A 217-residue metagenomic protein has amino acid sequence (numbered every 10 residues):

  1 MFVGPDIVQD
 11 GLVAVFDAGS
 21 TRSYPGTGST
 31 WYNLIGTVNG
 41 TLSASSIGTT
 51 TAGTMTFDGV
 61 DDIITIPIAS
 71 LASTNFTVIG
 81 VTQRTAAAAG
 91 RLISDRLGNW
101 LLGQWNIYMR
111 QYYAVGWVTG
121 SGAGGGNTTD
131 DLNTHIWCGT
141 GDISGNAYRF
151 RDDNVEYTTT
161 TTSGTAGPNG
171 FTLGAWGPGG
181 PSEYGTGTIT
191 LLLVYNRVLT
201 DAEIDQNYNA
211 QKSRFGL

Functional and structural regions predicted by a protein language model:
M1, V118-G122, G167-T190, V194: Extracellular glycan-interaction patches encoded by glycine-rich segments
M1-D61, I204-L217: Extracytoplasmic low-complexity segments
G26-T27, W31, T51, F57-A114 (+3 more regions): Extracellular glycan-recognition modules
I66-I68, G124-T129, T160-T161: Beta-strand-rich interaction surfaces with strong enrichment in secreted/lumenal proteins
R84, D131-Y148: Localized edge beta-strand/strand-to-loop motifs within extracellular or lumenal beta-rich domains
W100-L101, S121-G126, N154-T159: Surface-exposed loop/edge segments in extracytoplasmic proteins
Y113-I136: Short, aromatic/His-centered strand-loop micro-motif at the edge of beta-sheets
D152-F171: Short, solvent-exposed beta-strand-to-loop segments that form ligand-recognition rims of beta-rich domains
